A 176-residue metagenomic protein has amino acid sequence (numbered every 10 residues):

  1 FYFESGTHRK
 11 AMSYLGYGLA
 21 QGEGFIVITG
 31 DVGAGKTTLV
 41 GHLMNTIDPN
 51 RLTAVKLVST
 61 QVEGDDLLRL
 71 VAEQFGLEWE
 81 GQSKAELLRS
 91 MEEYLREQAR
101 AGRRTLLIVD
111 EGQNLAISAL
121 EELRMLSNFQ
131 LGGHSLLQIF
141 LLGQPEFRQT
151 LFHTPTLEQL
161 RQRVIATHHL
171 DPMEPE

Functional and structural regions predicted by a protein language model:
F1-G22: A short, basic N-terminal segment
Q21-H42: Walker A/P-loop nucleotide-binding motif
I26, P49-S59: Conserved catalytic segments around the Walker B and adjacent sensor/switch elements of P-loop NTPase domains
T29, V58, V109: Residues at the beta-strand->loop junction immediately N-terminal to the Walker
G30-V32, E111, L141-E146: A short beta-strand-to-loop transition that corresponds to the Sensor-1 phosphate-sensing loop of AAA+ P-loop ATPases
R51-T53, V62-G81: Conserved NTP-binding/hydrolysis module of P-loop NTPases
L57-Q61, T150-T154, I165-E176: Conserved AAA+ ATPase "SRH/arginine-finger" region at the nucleotide-binding site
E63-G64, E78-E122, L131-S135, M173-E176: Mid-core helix/loop region of P-loop NTP-binding domains shared across ATPases and GTPases
